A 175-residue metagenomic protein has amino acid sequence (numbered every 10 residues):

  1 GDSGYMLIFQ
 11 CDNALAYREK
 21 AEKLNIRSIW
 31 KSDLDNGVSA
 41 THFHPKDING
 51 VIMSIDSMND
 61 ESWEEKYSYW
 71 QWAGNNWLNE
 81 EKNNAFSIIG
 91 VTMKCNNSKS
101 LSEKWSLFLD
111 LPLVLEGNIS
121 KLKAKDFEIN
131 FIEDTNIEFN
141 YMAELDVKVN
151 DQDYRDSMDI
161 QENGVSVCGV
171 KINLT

Functional and structural regions predicted by a protein language model:
G1-D12: Long, hydrophobic/aromatic-enriched structural stretches that serve as scaffold segments
S3-Y5, S87-V91, Y141-A143: Short amphipathic alpha-helical segments
I8-Q10, T92-K94, D146-N150: Short hydrophobic/aromatic beta-strand micro-patches that form the beta-sheet surface supporting nucleotide- or nucleic
D12-N25, N97-P112, D153: Amphipathic alpha-helical segments
L15-S87, K121-I137, D146, D151-T175: Vicinal oxygen chelate
G74-G117: Surface-exposed interaction/gating patches
K99-A143: Intrinsically disordered, low-complexity segments enriched in Gly and acidic/Ser/Thr residues that form flexible
